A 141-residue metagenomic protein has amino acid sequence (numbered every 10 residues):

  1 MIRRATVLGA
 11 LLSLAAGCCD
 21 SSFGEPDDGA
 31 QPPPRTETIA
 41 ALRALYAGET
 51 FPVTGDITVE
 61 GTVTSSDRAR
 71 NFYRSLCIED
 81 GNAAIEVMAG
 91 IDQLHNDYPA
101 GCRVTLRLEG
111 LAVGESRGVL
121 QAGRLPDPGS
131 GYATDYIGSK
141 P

Functional and structural regions predicted by a protein language model:
M1-V7: Bacterial N-terminal signal peptides that target proteins for export
A10-L11: N-terminal lobe of the biotin/lipoate ligase/transferase fold
L14-C18: C-terminal motif of bacterial Sec signal peptides marking the signal peptidase cleavage site
C19-P141: OB-fold single-stranded nucleic acid-binding module
